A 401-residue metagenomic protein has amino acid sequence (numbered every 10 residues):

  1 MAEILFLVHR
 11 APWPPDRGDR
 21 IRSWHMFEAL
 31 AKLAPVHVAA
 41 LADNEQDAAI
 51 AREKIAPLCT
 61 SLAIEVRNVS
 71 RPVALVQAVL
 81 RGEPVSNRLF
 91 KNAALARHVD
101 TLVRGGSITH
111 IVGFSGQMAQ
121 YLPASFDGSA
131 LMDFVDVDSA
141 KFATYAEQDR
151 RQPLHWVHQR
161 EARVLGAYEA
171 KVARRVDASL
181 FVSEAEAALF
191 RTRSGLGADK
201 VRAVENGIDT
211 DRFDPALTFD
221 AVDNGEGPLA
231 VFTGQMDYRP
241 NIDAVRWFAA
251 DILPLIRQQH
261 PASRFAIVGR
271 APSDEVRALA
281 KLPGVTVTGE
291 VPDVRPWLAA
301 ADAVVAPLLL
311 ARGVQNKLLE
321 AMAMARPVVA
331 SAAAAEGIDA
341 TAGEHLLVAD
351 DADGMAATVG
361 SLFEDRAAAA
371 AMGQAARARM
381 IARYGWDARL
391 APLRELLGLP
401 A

Functional and structural regions predicted by a protein language model:
M1-A63, R104-G106: N-terminal subdomain of nucleotide-sugar transferases
H9, S70-R88, A130-A170: Acceptor-binding helix/loop patch of EC 2.4 sugar-transfer enzymes, predominantly nucleotide-sugar-dependent
L131-M132, H158-T192, L196-P215: Donor nucleotide-sugar binding/catalytic pocket of nucleotide-sugar-dependent glycosyltransferases
R174, T192, A198-A300: Conserved catalytic-core segment of nucleotide-activated headgroup transferases in glycan assembly
D177, G284, A299-G313, M324-P327: Acidic donor-binding loop of glycosyltransferase active sites
K317-E320, P327-S331: Short hydrophobic beta-strand element within catalytic cores of glycosyltransferases and related nucleotide-activated
L346-D353, S361-R366: Conserved acidic donor-binding segment of nucleotide-sugar-dependent glycosyltransferases
A368-A382, P392: A short, well-ordered alpha-helix in the C-terminal region of glycosyltransferases
